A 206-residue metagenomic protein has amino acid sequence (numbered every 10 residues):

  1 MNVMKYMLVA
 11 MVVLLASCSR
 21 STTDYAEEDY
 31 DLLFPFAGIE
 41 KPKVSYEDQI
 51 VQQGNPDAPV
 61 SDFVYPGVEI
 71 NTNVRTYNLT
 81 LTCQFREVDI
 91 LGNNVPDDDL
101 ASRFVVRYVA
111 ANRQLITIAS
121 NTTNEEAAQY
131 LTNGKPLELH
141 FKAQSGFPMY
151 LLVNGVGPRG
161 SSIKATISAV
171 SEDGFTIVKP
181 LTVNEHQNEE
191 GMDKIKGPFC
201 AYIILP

Functional and structural regions predicted by a protein language model:
M1-S19: Sec-dependent bacterial lipoprotein signal peptides
N2-K5, G38-P42, C200: Low-complexity, repetitive regions of proteins mediating host interaction that are extracellular, surface-exposed
C18-A110, P206: Acidic/polar, low-complexity intrinsically disordered N-terminal segments immediately downstream of a Sec signal
N78-N93, H140, Q144-G157: Hydrophobic beta-strand segments within beta-rich accessory/binding domains
R103-Y108, R159-D173: Exposed low-complexity, polar/acidic, P/S/T/G-rich flexible segments that act as propeptides, protease-susceptible
A110-A143: Tryptophan-paired
V156, K179-K194: Short, solvent-exposed aromatic-acidic interface loops
M192-P206: Short, low-complexity, Pro/Ser/Thr/Gly-rich segments in the mature regions of secreted, periplasmic
